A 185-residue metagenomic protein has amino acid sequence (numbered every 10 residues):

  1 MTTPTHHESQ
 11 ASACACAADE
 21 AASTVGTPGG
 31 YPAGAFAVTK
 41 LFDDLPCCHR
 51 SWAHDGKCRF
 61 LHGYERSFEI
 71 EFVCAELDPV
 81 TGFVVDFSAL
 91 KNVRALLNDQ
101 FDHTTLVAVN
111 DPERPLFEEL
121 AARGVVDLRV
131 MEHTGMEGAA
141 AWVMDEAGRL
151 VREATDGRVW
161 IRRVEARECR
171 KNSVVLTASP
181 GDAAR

Functional and structural regions predicted by a protein language model:
T2-R185: Charge-rich, low-complexity N-terminal segments
